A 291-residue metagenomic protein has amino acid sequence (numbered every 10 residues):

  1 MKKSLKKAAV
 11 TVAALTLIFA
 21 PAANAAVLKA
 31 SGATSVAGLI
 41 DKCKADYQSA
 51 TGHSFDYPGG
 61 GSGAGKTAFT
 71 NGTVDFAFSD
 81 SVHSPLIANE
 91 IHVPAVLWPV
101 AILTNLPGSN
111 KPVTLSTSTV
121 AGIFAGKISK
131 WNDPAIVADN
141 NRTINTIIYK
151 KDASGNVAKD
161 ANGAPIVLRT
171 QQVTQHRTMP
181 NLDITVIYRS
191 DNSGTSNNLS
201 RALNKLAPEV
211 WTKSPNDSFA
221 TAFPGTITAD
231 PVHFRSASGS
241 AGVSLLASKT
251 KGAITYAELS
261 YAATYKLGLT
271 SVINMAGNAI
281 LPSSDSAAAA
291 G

Functional and structural regions predicted by a protein language model:
M1-K2, N24: Coiled-coil-like amphipathic alpha-helices with heptad-repeat character
K2-V10: Bacterial N-terminal signal peptides that target proteins for export
F19-A25: Sec/Tat signal peptide C-region and signal peptidase I cleavage site
A25-G291: Flexible loop/hinge segments at secondary-structure junctions
